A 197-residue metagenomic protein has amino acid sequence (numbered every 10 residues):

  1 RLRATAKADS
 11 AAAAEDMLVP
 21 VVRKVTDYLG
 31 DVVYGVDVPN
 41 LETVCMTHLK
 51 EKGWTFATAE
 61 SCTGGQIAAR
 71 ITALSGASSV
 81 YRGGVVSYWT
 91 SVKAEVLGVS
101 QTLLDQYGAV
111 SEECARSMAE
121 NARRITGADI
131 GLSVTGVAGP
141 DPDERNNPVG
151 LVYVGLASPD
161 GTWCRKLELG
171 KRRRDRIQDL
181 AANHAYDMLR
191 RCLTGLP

Functional and structural regions predicted by a protein language model:
R1-D9: Long amphipathic alpha-helical segments
A12-P197: Short alpha-helical segments enriched in small residues
